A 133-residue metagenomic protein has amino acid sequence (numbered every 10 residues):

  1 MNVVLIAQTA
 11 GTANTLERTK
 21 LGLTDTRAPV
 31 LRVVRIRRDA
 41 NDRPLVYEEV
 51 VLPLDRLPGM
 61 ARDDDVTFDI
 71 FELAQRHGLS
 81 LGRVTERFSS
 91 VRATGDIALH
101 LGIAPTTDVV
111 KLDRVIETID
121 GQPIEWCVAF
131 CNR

Functional and structural regions predicted by a protein language model:
N2-R133: C-terminal all-alpha effector/ligand-binding and dimerization domain of prokaryotic HTH-type transcriptional repressors
